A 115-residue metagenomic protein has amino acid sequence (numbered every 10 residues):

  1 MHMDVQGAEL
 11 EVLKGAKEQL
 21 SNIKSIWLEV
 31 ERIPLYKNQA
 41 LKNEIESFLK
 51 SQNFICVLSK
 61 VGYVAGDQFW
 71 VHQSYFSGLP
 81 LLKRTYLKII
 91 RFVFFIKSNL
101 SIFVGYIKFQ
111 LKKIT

Functional and structural regions predicted by a protein language model:
M1-I102, Y106-F109: Conserved acidic-Pro-Pro-aromatic motif
